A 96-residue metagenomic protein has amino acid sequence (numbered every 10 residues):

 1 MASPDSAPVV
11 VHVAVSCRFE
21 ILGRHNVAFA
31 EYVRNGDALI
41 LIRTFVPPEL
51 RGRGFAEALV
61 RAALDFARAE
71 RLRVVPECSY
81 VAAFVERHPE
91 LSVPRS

Functional and structural regions predicted by a protein language model:
M1-S3, R18-E20: Structure-specific DNA junction-binding interface
A2-H12: Conserved N-terminal entry element of GNAT/NAT acetyltransferase domains
V13-V15, N35: Structural motif
E20-R51: A short, structured beta-strand/loop element
L50, G54-L59: Conserved acetyl-CoA pyrophosphate-binding loop and the N-cap/start of the following alpha-helix in GNAT-like
A62-S96: C-terminal structural segments of small proteins and small subunits
